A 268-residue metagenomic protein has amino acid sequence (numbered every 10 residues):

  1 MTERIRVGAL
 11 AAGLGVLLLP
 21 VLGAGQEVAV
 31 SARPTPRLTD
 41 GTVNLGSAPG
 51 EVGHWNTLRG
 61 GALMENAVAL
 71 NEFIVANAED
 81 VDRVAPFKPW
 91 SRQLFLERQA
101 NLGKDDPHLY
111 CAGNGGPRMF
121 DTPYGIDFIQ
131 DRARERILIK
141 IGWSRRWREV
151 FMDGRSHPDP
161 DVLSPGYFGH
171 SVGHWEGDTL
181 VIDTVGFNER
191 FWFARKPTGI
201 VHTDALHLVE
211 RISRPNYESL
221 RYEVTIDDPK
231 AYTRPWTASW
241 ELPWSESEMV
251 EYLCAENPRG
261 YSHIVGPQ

Functional and structural regions predicted by a protein language model:
M1-V7: N-terminal secretory signal peptides that target proteins for export/translocation
I5, L14, V28-V30: Hydrophobic residues within membrane-embedded alpha helices
A11-P20: Bacterial N-terminal signal peptides
G23-Q268: PEST-like low-complexity, intrinsically disordered acidic/proline/serine-rich tracts that flank trafficking/processing
